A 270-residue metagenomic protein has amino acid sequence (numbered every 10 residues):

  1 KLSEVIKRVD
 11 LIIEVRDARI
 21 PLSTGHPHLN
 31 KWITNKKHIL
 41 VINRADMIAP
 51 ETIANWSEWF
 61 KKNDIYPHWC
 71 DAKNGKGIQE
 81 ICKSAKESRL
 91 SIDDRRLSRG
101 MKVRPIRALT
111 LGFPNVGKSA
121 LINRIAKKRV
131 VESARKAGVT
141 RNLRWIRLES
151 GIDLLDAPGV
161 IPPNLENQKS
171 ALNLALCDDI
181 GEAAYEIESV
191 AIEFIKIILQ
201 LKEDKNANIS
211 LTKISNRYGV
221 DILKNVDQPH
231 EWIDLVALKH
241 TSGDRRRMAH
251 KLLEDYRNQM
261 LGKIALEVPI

Functional and structural regions predicted by a protein language model:
K1-L11, R19-I20, G25-H38, Y66 (+1 more regions): Helix-rich effector regions associated with P-loop NTPase G domains
E14, L40-I42, T110: Structural beta-sheet core signal
R16-R19, A45, I125, P158: Anionic group-transfer/hydrolysis microenvironments
P27-N30, A54-S57, K83-S84, N123-I125 (+1 more regions): Short, glycine/charged-enriched secondary-structure capping and boundary segments
K36-D46: Active-site cofactor/substrate anionic-group-binding motifs, chiefly glycine- and Lys/Arg-rich phosphate-binding loops
A45-G112, V130: Canonical P-loop GTPase G-domain recognition
I92-R96, N123, R129-R135, K202-N206: Short, structured loop/turn "capping" segments at alpha-beta junctions
R107-K127, V131, A157: Glycine-rich phosphate-binding P-loop
